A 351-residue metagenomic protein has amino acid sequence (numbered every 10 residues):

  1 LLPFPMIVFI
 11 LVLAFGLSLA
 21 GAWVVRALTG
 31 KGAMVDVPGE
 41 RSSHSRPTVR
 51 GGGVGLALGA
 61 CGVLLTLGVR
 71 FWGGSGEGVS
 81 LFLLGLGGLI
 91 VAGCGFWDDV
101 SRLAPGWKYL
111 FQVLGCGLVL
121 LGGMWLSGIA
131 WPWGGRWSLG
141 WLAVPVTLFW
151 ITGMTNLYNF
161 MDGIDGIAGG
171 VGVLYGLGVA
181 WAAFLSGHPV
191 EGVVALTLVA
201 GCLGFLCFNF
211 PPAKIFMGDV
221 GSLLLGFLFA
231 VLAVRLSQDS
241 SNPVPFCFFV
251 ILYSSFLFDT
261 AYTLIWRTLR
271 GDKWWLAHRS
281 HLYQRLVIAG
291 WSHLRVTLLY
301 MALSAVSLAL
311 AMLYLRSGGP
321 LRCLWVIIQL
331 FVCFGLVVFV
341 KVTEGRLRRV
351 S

Functional and structural regions predicted by a protein language model:
L1-L2, Q238, N242-S351: C-terminal membrane-associated helical module and adjoining short loops/tails
L2-T260: "…together with the soluble PPM/PP2C metallo-phosphatase catalytic core" -> "…together with the soluble PPM/PP2C
